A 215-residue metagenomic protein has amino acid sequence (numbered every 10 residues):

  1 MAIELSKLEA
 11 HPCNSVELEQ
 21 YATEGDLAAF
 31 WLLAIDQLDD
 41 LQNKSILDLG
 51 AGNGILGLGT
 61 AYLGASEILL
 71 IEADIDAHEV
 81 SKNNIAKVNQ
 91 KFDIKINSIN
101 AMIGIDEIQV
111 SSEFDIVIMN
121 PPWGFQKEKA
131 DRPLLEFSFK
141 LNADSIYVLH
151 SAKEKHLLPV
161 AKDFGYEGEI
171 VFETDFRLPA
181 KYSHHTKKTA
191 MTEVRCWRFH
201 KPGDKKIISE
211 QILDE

Functional and structural regions predicted by a protein language model:
M1-L47, L56-L58: S-adenosyl-L-methionine
G50: Conserved S-adenosyl-L-methionine
N53-A65: Conserved SAM-binding loop of SAM-dependent methyltransferases across substrates and taxa, primarily the Class I
E67-E72: Conserved SAM-binding motif I beta-strand of class I
D76: Conserved Rossmann-like nucleotide-cofactor binding loop
E79-V110: S-adenosyl-L-methionine
M102-C196, H200: S-adenosylmethionine
M191-E215: Flexible, glycine-/basic-rich loop-and-beta segments that form/coincide with the SAM-dependent methyltransferase
